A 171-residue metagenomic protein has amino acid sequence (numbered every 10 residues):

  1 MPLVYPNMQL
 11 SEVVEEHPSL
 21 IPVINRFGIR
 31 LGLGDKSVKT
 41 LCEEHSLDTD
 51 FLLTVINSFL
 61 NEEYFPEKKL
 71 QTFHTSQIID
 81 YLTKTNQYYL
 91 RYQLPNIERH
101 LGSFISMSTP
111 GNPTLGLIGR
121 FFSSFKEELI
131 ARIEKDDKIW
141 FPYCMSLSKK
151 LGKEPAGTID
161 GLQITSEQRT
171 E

Functional and structural regions predicted by a protein language model:
M1-E171: Small-residue-biased structural context
